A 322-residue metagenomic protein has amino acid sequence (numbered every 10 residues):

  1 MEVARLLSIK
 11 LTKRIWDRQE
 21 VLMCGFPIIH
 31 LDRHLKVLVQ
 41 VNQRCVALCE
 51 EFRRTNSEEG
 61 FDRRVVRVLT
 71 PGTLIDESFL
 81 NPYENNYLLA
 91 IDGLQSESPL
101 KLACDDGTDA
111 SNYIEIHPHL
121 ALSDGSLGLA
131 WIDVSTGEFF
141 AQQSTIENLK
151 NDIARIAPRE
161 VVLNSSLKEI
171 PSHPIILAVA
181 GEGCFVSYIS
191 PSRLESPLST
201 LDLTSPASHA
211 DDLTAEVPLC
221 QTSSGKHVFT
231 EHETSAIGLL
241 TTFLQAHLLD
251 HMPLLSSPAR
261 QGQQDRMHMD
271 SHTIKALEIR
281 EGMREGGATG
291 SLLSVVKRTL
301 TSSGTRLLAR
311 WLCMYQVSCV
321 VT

Functional and structural regions predicted by a protein language model:
M1-C313, V320-T322: Basic, polar low-complexity surface loops/patches
